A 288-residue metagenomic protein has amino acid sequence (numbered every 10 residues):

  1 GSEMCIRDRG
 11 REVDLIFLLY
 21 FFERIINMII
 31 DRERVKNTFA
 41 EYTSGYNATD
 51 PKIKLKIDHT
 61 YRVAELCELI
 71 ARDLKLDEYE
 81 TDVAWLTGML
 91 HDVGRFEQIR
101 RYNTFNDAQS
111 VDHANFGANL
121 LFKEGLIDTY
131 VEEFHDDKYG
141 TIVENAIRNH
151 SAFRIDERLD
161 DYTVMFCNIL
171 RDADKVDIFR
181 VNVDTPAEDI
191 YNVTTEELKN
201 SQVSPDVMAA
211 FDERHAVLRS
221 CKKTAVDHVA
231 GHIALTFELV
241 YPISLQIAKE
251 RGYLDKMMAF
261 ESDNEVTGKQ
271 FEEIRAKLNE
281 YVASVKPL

Functional and structural regions predicted by a protein language model:
G1-I6: Short, small-residue-biased leader/transition segments that mark boundaries at the very start of proteins
R7-N27: Short, Lys/Arg-enriched N-terminal segments with co-localized hydrophobic residues within the first ~10-30 amino acids
I29, K52-I57, Y61, E65-E80 (+3 more regions): Divalent metal-dependent phosphate-bond-processing catalytic cores, especially two-metal-ion Mg2+/Mn2+ enzymes that act
K36-R62, G94-D107: Active-site flanking loop/helix segments enriched in acidic
R62-I70, D112-L126: An active-site-proximal "capping" alpha-helix that borders the catalytic cofactor pocket
T81-N106, G117, L121, I142-F153: His-Asp-centered metal-binding catalytic motifs of divalent-metal-dependent phosphohydrolases/nucleases
R101-N115, E188-Y191: Post-HEXXH active-site segment of zinc metalloproteases
F116, G125-V176: Internal, conserved structured core segments that host functional sites
